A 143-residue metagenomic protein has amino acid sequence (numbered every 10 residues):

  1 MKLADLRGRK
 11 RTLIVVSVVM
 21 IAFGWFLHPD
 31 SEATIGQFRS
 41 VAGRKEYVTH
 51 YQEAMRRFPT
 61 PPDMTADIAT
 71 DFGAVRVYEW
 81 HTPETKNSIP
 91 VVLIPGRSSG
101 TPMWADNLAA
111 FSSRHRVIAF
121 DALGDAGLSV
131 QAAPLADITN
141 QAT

Functional and structural regions predicted by a protein language model:
M1-P90, R114-H115: Alpha/beta-hydrolase fold catalytic core
S31-E32, M103, Q131: Residue-level recognition of conserved structural "scaffold" positions that shape functional pockets and channels
G36-R39, D67-A69, G96, V130-D137: Pocket-edge positions in alpha/beta enzyme catalytic cores
E46, T60, A69, S99 (+2 more regions): Soluble or luminal CAZymes and related metallo-dependent hydrolases
R57-A66, S99, G124, V130-A132: Generic signature of mature, soluble extracytoplasmic domains
R76, W80-G127: Conserved HGGG/HGGXW glycine-rich cap/lid loop of the alpha/beta-hydrolase fold
A119-T143: Active-site loop/oxyanion-hole signature of alpha/beta-hydrolase fold enzymes
